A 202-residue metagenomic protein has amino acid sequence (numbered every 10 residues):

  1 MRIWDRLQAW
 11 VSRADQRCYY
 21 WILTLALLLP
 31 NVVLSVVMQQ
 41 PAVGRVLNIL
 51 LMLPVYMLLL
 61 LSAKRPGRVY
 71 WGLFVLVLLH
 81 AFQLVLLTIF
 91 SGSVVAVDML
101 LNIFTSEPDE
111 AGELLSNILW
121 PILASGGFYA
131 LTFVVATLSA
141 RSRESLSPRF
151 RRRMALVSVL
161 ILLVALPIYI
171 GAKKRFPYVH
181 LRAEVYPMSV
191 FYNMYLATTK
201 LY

Functional and structural regions predicted by a protein language model:
R2-M188: Transmembrane and membrane-interface helices of multi-pass, inner-membrane envelope-modifying transferases
R182-Y202: Membrane/wall-proximal cationic-aromatic binding patches
